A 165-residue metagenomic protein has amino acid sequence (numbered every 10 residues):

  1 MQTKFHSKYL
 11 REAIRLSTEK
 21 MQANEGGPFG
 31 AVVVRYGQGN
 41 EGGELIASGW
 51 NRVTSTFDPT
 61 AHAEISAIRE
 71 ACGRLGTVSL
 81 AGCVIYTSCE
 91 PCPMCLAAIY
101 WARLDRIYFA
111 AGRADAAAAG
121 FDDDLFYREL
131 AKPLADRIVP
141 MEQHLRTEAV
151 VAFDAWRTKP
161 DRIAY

Functional and structural regions predicted by a protein language model:
M1-Q22, P91, A98-Y165: Zinc-dependent deaminase
H6, L10, F29-G30, E64 (+1 more regions): Alpha-helical structural signal
A13, S17-K20, A31, A63 (+1 more regions): Small-residue (primarily alanine) positions within well-ordered alpha-helices, especially packing/interaction faces
P28-G37, E41: Short beta-strand scaffold segments in enzyme catalytic cores
I46-A47: A structural microfeature
V53-S55: A short acidic/small-residue loop/turn micro-motif
F57-A61, I65-A102: Helix-adjacent hinge/juxtasegments
